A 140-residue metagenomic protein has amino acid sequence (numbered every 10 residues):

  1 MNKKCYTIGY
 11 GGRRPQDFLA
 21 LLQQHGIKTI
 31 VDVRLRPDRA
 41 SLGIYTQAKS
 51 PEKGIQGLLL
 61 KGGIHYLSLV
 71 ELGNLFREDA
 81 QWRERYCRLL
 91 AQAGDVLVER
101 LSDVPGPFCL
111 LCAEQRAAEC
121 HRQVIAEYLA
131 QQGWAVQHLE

Functional and structural regions predicted by a protein language model:
M1-E140: Residues lining hydrophobic/aromatic ligand-binding pockets adjacent to catalytic sites
